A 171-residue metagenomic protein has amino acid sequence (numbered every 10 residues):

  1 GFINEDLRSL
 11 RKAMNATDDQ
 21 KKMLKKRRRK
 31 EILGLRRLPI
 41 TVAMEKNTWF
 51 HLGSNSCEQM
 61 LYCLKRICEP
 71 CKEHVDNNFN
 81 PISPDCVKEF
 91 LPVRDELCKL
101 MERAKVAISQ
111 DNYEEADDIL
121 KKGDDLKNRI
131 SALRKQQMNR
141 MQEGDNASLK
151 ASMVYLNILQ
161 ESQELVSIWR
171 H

Functional and structural regions predicted by a protein language model:
G1-H171: Cytosolic, long alpha-helical scaffolding segments
